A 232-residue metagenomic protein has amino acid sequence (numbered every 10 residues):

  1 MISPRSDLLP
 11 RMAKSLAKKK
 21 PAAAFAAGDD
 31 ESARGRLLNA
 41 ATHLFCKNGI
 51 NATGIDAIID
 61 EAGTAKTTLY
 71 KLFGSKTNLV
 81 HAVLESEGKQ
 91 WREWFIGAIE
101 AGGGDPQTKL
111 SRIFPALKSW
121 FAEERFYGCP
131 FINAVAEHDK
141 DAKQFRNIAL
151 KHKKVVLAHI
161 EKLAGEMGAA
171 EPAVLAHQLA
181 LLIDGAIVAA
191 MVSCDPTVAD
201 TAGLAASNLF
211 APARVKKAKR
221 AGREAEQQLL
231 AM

Functional and structural regions predicted by a protein language model:
M1-S32, R214-M232: N-terminal intrinsically disordered/low-complexity leader segments
I2, A13, F25-T64: Short, amphipathic alpha-helix enriched in basic
S32-H43, K47, E61, N78-A101 (+4 more regions): Alpha-helical structural segments
R34, A52, D56, T67 (+4 more regions): A short, glycine- and basic residue-enriched loop/turn that sits immediately adjacent to a domain's principal
K47-N51, G102, E124, M167: Short coil/turn segments at alpha/beta junctions that flank glycine-rich nucleotide-binding fingerprints
G63-F73: Short hydrophobic/aromatic patch on the recognition helix
K109, E123-N147: Amphipathic alpha-helical segments used for helix-helix packing
F145-K151, E166-M232: Hydrophobic/aromatic-rich alpha-helical bundle segments in the mid-to-C-terminal region
